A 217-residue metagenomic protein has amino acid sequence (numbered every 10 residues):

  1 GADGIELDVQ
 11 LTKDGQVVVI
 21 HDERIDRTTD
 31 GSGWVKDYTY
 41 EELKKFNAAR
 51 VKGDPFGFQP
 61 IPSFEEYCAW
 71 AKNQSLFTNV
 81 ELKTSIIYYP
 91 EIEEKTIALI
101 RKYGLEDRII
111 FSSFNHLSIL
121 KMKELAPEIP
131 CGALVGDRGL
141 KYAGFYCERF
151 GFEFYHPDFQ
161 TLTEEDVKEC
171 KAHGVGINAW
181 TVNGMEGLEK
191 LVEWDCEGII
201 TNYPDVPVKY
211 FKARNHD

Functional and structural regions predicted by a protein language model:
G1-D3, D195: Active-site-proximal glycine-rich helix-loop-beta segment
D3, H21-G136, F150-E153, P157-F159 (+1 more regions): Metal-dependent phosphodiesterase/phospholipase catalytic core, i.e., the His/Asp/Glu-rich active-site region
D8: Active-site-adjacent segment of FAD-dependent monooxygenases/related oxidoreductases
D54-G57, G132-D217: C-terminal active-site rim and adjoining tail of enzyme catalytic domains
